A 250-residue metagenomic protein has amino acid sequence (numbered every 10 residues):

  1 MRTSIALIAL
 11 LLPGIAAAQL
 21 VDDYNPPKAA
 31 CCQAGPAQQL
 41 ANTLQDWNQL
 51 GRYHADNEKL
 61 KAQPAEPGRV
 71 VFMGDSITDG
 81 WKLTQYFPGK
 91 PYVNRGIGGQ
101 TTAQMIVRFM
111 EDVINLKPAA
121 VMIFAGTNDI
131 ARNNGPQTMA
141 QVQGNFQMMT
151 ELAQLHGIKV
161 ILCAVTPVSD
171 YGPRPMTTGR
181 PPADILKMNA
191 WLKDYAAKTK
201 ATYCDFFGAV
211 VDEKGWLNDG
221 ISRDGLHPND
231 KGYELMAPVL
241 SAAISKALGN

Functional and structural regions predicted by a protein language model:
M1-V71, D79, L83, L116 (+2 more regions): N-terminal secretory targeting modules
A6, Q85-P91, V107-N250: Alpha-helical cap/lid subdomain in secreted, periplasmic, or secretory-pathway luminal O-acyl-processing enzymes
G35-W47, G89-A103, A131-Q137, G225: Acidic/histidine-rich helix-loop elements that form or flank divalent-metal/phosphate-binding sites at the catalytic
V71-M73, V93: Conserved beta-strand elements of the Class I
M73, Q104-M105: Short secondary-structure boundary/capping elements
M73-G74, C163: Short hydrophobic segments within beta-strands
S76, I97, T127-N128: Active-site metal-binding loops of divalent metal-dependent hydrolases
T78-T84, T101-Q104: Short, solvent-exposed loop/turn elements at domain surfaces
